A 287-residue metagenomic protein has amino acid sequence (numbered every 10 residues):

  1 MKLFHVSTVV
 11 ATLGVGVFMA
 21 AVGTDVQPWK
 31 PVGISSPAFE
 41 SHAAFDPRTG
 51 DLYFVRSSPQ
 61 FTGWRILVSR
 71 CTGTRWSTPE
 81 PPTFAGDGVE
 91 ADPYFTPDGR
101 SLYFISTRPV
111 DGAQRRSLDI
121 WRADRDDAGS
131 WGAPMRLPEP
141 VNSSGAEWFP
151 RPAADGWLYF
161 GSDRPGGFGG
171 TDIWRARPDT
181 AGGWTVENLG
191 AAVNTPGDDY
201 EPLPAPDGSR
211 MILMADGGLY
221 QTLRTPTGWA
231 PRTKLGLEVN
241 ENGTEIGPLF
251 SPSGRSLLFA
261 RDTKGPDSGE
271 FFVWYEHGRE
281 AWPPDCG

Functional and structural regions predicted by a protein language model:
M1-L3: N-terminal secretory signal peptides that target proteins for export/translocation
V6-D25: Bacterial Sec-dependent signal peptides at the C-terminal "C-region" and cleavage site
A21-G287: Short, conserved micro-motifs composed of acidic
